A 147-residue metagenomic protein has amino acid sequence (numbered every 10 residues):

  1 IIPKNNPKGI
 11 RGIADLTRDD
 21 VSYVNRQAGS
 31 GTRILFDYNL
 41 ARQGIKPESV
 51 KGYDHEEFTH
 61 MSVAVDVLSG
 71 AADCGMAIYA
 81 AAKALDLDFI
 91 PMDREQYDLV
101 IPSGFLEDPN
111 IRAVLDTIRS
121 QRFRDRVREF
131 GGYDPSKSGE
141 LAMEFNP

Functional and structural regions predicted by a protein language model:
I2-Y23: Flexible hinge/capping segments at coil-to-helix
P3-N6, S103-F105, S120: Short loop segments at secondary-structure junctions
I13-T17, N110-P135: Bilobed periplasmic-binding protein/Venus flytrap-like ligand-binding cleft at the lobe interface of extracytoplasmic
L16, F36, A64-L68: Hydrophobic residues within well-ordered alpha-helices
R26, P47-H60: Short beta-strand-to-loop elements that line the ligand-binding cleft of bilobed periplasmic-binding protein-like
R26-N39, Q121-P147: Ligand-binding clefts/hinges and TM-proximal coupling segments of bilobed small-molecule sensing domains
A64-D93: A ligand-binding cleft/hinge motif common to bilobed small-molecule-binding domains
L85-D116, K137-M143: Periplasmic-binding protein-like
